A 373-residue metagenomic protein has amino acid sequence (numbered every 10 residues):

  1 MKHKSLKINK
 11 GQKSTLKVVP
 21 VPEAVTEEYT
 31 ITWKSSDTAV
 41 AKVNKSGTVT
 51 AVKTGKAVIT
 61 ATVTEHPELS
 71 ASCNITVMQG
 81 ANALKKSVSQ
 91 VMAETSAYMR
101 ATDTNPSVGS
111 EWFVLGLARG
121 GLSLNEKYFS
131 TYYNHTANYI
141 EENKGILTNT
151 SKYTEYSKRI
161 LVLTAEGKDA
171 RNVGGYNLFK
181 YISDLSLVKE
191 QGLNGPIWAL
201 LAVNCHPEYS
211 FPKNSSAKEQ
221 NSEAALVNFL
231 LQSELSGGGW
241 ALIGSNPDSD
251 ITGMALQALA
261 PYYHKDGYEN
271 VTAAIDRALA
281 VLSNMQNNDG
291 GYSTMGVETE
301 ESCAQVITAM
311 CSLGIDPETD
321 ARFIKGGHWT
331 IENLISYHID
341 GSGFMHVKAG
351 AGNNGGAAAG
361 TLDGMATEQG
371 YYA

Functional and structural regions predicted by a protein language model:
M1-A81: Extracytoplasmic soluble-region selector
Q79-N82, G120-S123, K127-N134: Ser/Thr/Asn(+Pro)-rich, low-complexity disordered segments
G80-S110, R119: N-terminal module-boundary/linker segments of secreted carbohydrate-active enzymes
T95-S107, S130-S151, I182-L187: Internal amphipathic alpha-helical repeat/solenoid segments
A101-N125, L147-R171, V188-E223, N228 (+3 more regions): An alpha-helical repeat/solenoid feature that recognizes helix-turn-helix modules
Y128-H135, R171-G175, N221-S222: Helix-turn-helix repeat elements of alpha-solenoid scaffolds
T330-S336: Structured C-terminal portions of repeat-based eukaryotic scaffold domains
